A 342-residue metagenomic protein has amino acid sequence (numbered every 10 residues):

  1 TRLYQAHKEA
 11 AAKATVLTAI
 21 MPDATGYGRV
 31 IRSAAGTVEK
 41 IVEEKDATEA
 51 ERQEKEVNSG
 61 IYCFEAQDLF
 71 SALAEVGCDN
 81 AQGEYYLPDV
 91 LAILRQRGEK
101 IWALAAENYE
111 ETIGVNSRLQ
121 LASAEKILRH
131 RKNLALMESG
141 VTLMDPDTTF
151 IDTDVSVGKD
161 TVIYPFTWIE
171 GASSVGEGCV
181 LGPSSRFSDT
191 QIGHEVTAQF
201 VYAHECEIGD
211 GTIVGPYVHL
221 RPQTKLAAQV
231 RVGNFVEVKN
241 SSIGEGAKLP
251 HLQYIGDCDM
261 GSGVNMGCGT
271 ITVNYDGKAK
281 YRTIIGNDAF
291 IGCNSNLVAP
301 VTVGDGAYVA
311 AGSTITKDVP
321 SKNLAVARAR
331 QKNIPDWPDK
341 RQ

Functional and structural regions predicted by a protein language model:
T1-A35, S59, C63-V76: Conserved beta-loop-beta/alpha segment of the NTase-like Rossmann-fold superfamily that binds/positions NTPs
E9-A14, T25-Y27, A35-V38, N58-S59 (+5 more regions): Short coil/turn connectors at secondary-structure junctions
L17-T18, I41, L104, D318: Generic beta-sheet signal
V30-S33, C63-F64, V115-N116, D152 (+2 more regions): Short beta-strand-to-turn element immediately C-terminal to the catalytic PLP-Schiff-base lysine in fold type I
E39-H130, L134: Catalytic-core segments of class I nucleotidyltransferases/pyrophosphorylases that form NMP-activated intermediates
N58-I61, T153, Y281, A299: Glycine/small-residue-rich pyrophosphate-binding loop that anchors the diphosphate of NDP-sugar donors
R95-F200, I208-I213: Extended, small-residue-rich solenoid/repeat segments and analogous flexible loops that form exposed scaffolds
D189-Q342: Glycine-rich hexapeptide-repeat left-handed beta-helix
